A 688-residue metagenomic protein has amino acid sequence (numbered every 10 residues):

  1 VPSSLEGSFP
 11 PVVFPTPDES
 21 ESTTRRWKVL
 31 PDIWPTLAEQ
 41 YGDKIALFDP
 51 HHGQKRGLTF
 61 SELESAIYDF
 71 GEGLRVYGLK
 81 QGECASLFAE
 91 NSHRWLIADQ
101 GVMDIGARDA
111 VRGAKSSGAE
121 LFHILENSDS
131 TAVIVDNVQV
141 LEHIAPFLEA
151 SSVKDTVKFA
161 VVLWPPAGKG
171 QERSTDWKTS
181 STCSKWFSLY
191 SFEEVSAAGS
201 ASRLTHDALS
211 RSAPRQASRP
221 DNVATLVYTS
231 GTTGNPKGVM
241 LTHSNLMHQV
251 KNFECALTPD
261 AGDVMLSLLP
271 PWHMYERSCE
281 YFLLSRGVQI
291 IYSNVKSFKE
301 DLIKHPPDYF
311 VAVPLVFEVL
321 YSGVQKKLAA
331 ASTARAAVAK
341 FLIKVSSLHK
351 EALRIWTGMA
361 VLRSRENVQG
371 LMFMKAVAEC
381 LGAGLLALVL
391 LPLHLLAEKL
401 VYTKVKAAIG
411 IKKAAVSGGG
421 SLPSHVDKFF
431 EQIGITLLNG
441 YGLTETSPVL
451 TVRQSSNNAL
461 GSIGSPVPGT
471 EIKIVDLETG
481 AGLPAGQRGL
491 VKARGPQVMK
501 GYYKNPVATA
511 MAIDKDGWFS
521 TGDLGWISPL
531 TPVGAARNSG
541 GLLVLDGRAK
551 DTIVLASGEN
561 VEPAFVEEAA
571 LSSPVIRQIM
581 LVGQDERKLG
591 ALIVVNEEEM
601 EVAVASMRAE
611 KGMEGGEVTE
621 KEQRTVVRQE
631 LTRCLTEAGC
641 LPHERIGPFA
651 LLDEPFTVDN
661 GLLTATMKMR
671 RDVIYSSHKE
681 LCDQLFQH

Functional and structural regions predicted by a protein language model:
V1, Y77, D104-A198: Structural core segment of the AMP-binding/adenylate-forming
S22, R26, A46-Q100, S116-F122 (+2 more regions): Conserved AMP-binding/adenylate-forming core of the ANL superfamily
G42-I45, P165, T182-Y228, N235 (+1 more regions): Conserved pre-ATP/AMP-binding loop-to-beta segment of ANL
G57-S61, A224-V250: Conserved AMP-binding A3 loop
E72, S116-E149, Q249-L266, K296-Y309 (+1 more regions): Conserved ATP-dependent adenylate/AMP-binding module captured primarily in the ANL superfamily
F88, T479-G486, L490-L555: Conserved ATP-binding/catalytic segment of the ANL
M247-S267, P271-A378, G382-T403: Conserved AMP-binding/adenylation subdomain of ANL enzymes
Q578-V582, R628, T632-H688: Conserved C-terminal "lid"/linker of ANL adenylate-forming enzymes
